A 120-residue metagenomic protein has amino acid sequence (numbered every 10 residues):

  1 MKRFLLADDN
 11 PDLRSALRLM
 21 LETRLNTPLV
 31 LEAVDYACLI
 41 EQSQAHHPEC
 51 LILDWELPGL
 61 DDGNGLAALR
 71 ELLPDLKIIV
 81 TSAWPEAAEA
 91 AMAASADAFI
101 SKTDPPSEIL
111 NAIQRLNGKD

Functional and structural regions predicted by a protein language model:
P11-L31: Two-component/phosphorelay signaling modules centered on CheY-like receiver
E32-C50, E89: Acidic, metal-coordinating helix/loop segments flanking the phosphotransfer/catalytic sites of two-component signaling
D54-W55: Active-site residues of response regulator receiver
P58-D61: The feature encodes the CheY-like receiver
G63-P74: Short amphipathic alpha-helix used as the core "switch/output" element in two-component signaling
D104-Q114: C-terminal output helix
